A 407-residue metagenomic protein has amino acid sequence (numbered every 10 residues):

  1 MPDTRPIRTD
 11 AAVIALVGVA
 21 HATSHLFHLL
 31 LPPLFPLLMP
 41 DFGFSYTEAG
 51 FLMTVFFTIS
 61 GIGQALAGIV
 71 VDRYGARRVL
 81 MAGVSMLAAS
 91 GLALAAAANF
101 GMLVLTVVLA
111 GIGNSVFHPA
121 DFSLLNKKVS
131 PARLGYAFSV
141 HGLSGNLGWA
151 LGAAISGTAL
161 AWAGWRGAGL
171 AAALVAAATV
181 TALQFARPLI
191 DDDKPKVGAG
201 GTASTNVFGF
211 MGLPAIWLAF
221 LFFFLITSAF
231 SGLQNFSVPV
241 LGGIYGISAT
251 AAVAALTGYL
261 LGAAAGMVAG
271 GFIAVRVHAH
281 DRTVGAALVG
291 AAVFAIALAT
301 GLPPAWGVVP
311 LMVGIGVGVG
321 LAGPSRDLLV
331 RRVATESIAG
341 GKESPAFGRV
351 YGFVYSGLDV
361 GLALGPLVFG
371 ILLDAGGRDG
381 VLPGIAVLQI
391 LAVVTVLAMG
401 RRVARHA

Functional and structural regions predicted by a protein language model:
P2-R8, I190-A219: Juxtamembrane intracellular "pre-TM" segments in multi-pass secondary transporters
L31-P32, A215-T257: Extracytoplasmic gate region of multi-pass secondary transporters
I62-A98: Conserved MFS/SLC helix-loop-helix module at the cytosolic interface between two early adjacent transmembrane helices
G63-G75, M267-A279, L373: Helix-to-loop junctions at the C-terminal end of transmembrane segments in multipass secondary transporters
R73-G83, V275-L288: Cytoplasmic membrane-interface "Motif A"-like loop-to-helix N-cap segments of 12-TM Major Facilitator Superfamily
T106-G145: Cytoplasmic helix-loop-helix junction between adjacent transmembrane helices in 12-TM secondary transporters
H141-P188: Helix-loop-helix hairpin linking two adjacent transmembrane segments in secondary transporters
H280-R326: C-terminal transmembrane helical hairpin of 12-TM major facilitator-type secondary transporters
